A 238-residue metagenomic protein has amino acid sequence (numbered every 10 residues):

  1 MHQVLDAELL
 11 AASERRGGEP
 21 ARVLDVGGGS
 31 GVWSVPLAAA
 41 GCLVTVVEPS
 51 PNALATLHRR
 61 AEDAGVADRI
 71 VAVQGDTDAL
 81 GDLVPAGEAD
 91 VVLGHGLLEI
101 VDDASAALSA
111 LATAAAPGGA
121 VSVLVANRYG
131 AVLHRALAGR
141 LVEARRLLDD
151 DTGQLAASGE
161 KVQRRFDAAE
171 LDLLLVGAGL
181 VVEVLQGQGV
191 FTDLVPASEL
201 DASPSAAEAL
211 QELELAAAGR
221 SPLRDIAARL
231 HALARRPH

Functional and structural regions predicted by a protein language model:
M1-E19: Conserved alpha-helix/loop element of class I SAM-dependent methyltransferases that forms part of the SAM/SAH-binding
E19-G27: Conserved class I S-adenosyl-L-methionine
V32, P36-A79: Class I SAM-dependent methyltransferase SAM/SAH-binding core
L93: A conserved beta-strand element that flanks and buttresses the S-adenosyl-L-methionine
S105-A120: A short glycine-rich, Lys/Arg-flanked "PGG" loop and its adjoining helix->strand segment in the class I
A120-D149: Conserved class I S-adenosyl-L-methionine
V162-G179, L185: Short alpha-helix
V184-H238: Conserved Class I S-adenosyl-L-methionine
